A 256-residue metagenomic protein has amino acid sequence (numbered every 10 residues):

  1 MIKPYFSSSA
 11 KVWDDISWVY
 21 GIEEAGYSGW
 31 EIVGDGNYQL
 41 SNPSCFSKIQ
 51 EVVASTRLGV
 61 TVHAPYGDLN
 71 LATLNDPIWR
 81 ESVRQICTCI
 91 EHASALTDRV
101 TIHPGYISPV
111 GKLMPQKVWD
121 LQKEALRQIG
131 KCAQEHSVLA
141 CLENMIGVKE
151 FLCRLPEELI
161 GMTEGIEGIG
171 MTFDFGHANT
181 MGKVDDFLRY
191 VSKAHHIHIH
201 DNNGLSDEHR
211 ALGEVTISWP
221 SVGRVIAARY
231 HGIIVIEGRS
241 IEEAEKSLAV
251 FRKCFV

Functional and structural regions predicted by a protein language model:
M1-T88, V256: N-terminal pre-domain/capping segments
I2-P4, V12, I16-E23, D98 (+2 more regions): Histidine-acidic metal/acid-base catalytic patches
A10-V12, G34-G36, Y66-D68, P104-S108 (+4 more regions): Active-site-proximal loop/turn and secondary-structure-junction residues that shape catalytic pockets, frequently
W13, L40-P43, R80, D120 (+2 more regions): Conserved phosphate-coordination/catalytic loops
V19-G26, S41-V62, T88-T97, G130-H136 (+3 more regions): Acidic (Asp/Glu)-rich catalytic clusters
I22, W30, H63, S82 (+5 more regions): Conserved, mostly hydrophobic/aromatic
Y38-S41, K117-L121, K149-C153, F173-K183: Active-site glycine- and acidic-residue-rich loops that bind and position anionic ligands or nucleotide-like cofactors
A72-G170: Active-site acidic/histidine proton-transfer and metal-coordination neighborhood in alpha/beta enzyme cores
